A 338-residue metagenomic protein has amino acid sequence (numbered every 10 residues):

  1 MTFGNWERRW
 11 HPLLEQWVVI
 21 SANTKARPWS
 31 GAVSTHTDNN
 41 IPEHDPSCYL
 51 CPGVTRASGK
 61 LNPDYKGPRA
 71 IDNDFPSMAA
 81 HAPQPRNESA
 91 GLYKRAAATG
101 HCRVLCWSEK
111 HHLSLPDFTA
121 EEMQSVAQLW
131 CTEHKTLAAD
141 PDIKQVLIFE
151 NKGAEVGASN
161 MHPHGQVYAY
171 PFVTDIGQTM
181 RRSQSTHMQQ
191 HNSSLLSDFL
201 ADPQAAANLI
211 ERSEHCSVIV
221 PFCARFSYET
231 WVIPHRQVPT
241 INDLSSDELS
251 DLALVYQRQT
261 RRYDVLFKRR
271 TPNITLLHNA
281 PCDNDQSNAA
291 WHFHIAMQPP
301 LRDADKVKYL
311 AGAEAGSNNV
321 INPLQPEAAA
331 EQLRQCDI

Functional and structural regions predicted by a protein language model:
M1-H162, Y168-I241, D247, T260-R261 (+2 more regions): Active-site microenvironments that recognize anionic phosphate/pyrophosphate groups
D251-R270, I274: Extended C-terminal subregions enriched in glycine
H278: An internal, amphipathic alpha-helical element
